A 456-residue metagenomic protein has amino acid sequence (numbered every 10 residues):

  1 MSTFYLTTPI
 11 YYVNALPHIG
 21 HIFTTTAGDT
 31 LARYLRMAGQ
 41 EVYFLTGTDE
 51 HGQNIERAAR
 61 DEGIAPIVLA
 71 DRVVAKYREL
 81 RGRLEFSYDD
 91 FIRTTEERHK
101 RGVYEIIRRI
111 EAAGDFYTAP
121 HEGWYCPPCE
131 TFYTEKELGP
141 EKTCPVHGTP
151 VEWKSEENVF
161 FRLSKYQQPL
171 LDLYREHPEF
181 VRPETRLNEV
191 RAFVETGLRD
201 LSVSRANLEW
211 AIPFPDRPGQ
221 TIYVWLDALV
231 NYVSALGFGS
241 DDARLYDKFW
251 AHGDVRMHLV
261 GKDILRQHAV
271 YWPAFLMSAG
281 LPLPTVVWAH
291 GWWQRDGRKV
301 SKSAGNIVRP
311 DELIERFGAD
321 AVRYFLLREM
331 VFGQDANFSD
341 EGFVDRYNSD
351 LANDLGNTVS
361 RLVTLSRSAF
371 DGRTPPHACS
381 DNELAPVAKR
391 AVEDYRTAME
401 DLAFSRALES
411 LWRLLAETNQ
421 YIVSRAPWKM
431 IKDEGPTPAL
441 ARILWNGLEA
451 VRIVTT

Functional and structural regions predicted by a protein language model:
M1-Y117, E130, V270: N-terminal Rossmann-like or analogous alpha/beta NTP/dinucleotide-binding catalytic cores that position adenine
S2-T46, R98-G102, H147, W153-S368 (+1 more regions): Structured secondary-structure scaffolds
P9, G52-A59, F86, G333-G342 (+2 more regions): A short small-residue
H51, N306, A336, V387-A391 (+1 more regions): N-terminal alpha-helical segment
L84-R93, E111-W124, K136-G139, E152-K154 (+3 more regions): Short secondary-structure capping/junction motifs at helix and strand boundaries
A113-Q167, L171: Cys/His-rich short segments
G139-K142, E176-P178, R217, S240-H252 (+2 more regions): Short, glycine- and charge-enriched coil/turn segments that flank and shape catalytic ligand pockets
E329, G342-C379, L384-T456: Helix-rich, typically C-terminal accessory recognition domains appended to large enzymatic cores
